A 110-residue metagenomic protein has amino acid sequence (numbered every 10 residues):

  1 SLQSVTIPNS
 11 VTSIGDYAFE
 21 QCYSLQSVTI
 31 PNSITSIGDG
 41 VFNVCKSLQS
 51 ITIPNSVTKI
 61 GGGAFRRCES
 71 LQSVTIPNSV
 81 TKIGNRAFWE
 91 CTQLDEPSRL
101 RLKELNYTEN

Functional and structural regions predicted by a protein language model:
S1-S13, Y23-S36, K46-K59, E69-K82 (+1 more regions): Structural signature of tandem-repeat unit edges
